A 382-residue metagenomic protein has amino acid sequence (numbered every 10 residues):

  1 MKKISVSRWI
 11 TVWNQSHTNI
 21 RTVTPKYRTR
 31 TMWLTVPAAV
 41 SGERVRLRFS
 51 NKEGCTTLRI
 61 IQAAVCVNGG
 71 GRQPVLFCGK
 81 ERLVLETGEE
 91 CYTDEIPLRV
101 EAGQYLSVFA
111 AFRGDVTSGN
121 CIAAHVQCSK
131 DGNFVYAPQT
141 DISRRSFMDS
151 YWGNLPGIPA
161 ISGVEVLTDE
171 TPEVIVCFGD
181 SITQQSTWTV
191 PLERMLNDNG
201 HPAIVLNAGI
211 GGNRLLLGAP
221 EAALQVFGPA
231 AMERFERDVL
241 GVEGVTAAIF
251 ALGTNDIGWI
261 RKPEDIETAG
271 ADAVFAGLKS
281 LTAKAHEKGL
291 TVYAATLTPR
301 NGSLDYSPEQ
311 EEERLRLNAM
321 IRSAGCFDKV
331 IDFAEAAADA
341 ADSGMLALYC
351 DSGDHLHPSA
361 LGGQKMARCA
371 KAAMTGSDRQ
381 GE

Functional and structural regions predicted by a protein language model:
M1-F178, Q184, V190, N197-H201 (+1 more regions): N-terminal secretory targeting modules
I161-V164, T171-K279, S303-Y306, H357: Conserved SGNH/GDSL esterase-like catalytic core that processes O-acyl groups on lipids and polysaccharides
L167, R237-E243, A283-K284, S377-E382: Surface-exposed acidic, glycine-flexible loop patches that form ligand/cofactor-binding and adhesion interfaces
L252, T296-L297: A cross-domain feature marking catalytic cores of carbohydrate-active enzymes and several ubiquitous metabolic/repair
G258-I260, L297-E382: Catalytic His-Asp segment of secreted/periplasmic serine-dependent ester chemistry enzymes
L278-G289: Surface-exposed amphipathic alpha-helices with a cationic face
